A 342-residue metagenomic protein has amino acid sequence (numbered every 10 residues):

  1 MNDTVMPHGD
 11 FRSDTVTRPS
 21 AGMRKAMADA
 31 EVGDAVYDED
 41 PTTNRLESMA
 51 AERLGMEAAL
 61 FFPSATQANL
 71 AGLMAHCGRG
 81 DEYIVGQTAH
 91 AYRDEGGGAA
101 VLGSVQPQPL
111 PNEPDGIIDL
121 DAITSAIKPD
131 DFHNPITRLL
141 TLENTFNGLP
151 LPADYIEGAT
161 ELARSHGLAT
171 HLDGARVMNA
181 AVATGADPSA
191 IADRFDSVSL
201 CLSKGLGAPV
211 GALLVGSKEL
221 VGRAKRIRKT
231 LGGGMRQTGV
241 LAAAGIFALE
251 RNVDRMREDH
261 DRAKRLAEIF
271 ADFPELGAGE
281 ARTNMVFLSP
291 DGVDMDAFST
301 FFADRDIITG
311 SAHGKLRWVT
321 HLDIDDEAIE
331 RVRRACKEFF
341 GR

Functional and structural regions predicted by a protein language model:
N2-I324, V332-R342: Conserved PLP-enzyme active-site core in the AAT-like
